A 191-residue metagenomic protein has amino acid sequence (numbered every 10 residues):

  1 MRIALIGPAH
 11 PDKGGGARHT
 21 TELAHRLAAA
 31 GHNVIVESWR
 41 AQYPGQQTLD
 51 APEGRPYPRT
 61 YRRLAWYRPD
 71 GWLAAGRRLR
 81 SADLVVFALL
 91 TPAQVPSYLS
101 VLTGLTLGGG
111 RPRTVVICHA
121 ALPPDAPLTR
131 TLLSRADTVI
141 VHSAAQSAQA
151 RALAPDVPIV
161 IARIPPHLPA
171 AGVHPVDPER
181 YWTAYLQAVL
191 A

Functional and structural regions predicted by a protein language model:
M1-K13, V85-T91: Nucleotide-activated donor-dependent transferases that construct or modify glycoconjugates
H10-K13, E22-L79: N-terminal strand-loop element at the rim of the active site of nucleotide-sugar-dependent glycosyltransferases
G16-L27, Y181, Y185: Short amphipathic alpha-helix
A28, P124-D137: A conserved, positively charged/aromatic
R62-R63, A74-S97, V115-V116: Short N-terminal targeting/anchoring amphipathic segment
V86-G109, P123-L128: An aromatic- and histidine-rich active-site surface loop
D137-P158: A short, active-site helix/loop in glycosyltransferases that binds the activated sugar's phosphate group
L168-A191: C-terminal alpha-helical cap of glycosyltransferases
